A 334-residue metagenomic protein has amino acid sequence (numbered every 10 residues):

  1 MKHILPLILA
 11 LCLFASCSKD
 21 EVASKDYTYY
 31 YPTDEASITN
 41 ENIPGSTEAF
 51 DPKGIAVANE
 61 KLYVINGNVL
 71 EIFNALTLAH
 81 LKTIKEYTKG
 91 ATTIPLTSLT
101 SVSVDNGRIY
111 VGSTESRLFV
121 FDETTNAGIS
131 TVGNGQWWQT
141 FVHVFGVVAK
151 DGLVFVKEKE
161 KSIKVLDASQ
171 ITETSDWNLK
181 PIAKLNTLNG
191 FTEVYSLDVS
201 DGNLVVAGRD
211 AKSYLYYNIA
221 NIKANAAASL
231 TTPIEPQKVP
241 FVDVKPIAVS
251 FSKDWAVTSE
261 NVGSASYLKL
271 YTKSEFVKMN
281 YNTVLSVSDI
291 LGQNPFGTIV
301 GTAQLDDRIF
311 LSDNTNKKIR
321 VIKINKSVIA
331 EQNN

Functional and structural regions predicted by a protein language model:
M1-P6, L11-E48: Bacterial Sec-dependent N-terminal signal peptides
Y27-T47, T83-P95, S130-Q139, S175-G190 (+3 more regions): Surface-exposed loop and turn segments in beta-propeller and other repeat-based domains that flank or scaffold
I43-N68: Beta-strand-rich domains and repeat architectures in extracellular enzymes and scaffolds, especially beta-propellers
A49-I55, P95-S103, T140-D151, G190-S200 (+2 more regions): Repeated scaffold domains used in trafficking and secretory/extracellular systems, primarily beta-propellers
N59-E60, N106-G107, D151-G152, D201-N203 (+2 more regions): Short coil/turn segments that connect the beta-strands within blades of beta-propeller domains
G67-N68, S113-S116, E158-K161, A168 (+5 more regions): Short loop/turn segments immediately following the C-termini of beta-strands
N74-A79, F121-A127, D167-T172, N218-A226 (+2 more regions): Short loop/turn segments that connect beta-strands within beta-propeller blades
G297-N334: Blade-level signature of beta-propeller repeat domains, shared across WD40, Kelch, NHL, RCC1 and BNR/Asp-box propellers
